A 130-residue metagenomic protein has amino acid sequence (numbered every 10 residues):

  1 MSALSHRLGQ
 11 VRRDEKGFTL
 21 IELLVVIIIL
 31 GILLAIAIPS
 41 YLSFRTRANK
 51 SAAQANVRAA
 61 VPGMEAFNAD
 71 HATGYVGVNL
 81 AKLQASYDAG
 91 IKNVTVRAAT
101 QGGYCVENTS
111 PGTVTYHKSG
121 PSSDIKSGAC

Functional and structural regions predicted by a protein language model:
M1-F18: N-terminal leader/signal peptides at the extreme start of proteins
A3, P62-C130: Periplasmic/extracellular, small/polar-rich flexible segments of pilin-like filament-forming proteins
R7, V11, L23, F44-R47: Amphipathic alpha-helical segments that mediate coupling or scaffolding at interfaces
E15-Y41: N-terminal single-pass transmembrane signal-anchor helix
I27, Q54, V61: Conserved catalytic core of two-component sensor histidine kinases
A37, F44, M64: Conserved alpha-helical elements of the SDR catalytic core
L42-V57, H71: Aliphatic-rich helix starts adjacent to a transmembrane/signal segment
